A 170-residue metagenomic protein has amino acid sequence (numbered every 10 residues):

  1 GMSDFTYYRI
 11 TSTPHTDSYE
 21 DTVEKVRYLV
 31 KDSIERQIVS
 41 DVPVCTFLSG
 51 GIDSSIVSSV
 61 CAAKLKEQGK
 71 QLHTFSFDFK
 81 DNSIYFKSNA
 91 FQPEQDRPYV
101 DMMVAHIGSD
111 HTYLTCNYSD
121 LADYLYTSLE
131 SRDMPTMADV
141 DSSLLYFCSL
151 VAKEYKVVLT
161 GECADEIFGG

Functional and structural regions predicted by a protein language model:
G1-R9: Non-catalytic substrate-recognition/targeting regions of SAM-dependent transferases
R9-G170: ATP-dependent adenylate-handling active sites, centered on carboxylate activation for C-N bond formation
